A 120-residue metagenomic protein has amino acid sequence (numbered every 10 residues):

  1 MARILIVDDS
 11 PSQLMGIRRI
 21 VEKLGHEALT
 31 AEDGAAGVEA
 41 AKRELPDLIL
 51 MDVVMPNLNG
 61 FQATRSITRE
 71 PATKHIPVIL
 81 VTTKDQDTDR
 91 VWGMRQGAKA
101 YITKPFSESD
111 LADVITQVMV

Functional and structural regions predicted by a protein language model:
A2-S12, I17-V21, I49: Conserved acidic segment of CheY-like receiver
G25-E32, A40: Short hydrophobic/Thr-rich beta-strand motif most characteristic of the beta2 strand and flanking loop of CheY-like
E44-L50: Active-site beta3 strand of CheY-like receiver
M55: Receiver (REC) domain active-site loop signature in two-component systems and cognate sites in sensor histidine kinases
F106-T116: C-terminal output helix
